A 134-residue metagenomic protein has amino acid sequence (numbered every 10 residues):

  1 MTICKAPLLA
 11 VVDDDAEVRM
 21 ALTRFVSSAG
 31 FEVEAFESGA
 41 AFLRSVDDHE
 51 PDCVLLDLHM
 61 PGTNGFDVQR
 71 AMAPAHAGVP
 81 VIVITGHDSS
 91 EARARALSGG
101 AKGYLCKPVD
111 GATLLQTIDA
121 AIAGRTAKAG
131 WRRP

Functional and structural regions predicted by a protein language model:
A16-E34: Two-component/phosphorelay signaling modules centered on CheY-like receiver
E37-S38, N64-V68: Acidic catalytic/metal-coordinating carboxylates
H49-L55: Active-site beta3 strand of CheY-like receiver
M60: Receiver (REC) domain active-site loop signature in two-component systems and cognate sites in sensor histidine kinases
D67, D88-G103: Alpha4 helix (beta4-alpha4-beta5 surface) of REC/receiver domains from two-component response regulators
E91, V109-D119: C-terminal output helix
